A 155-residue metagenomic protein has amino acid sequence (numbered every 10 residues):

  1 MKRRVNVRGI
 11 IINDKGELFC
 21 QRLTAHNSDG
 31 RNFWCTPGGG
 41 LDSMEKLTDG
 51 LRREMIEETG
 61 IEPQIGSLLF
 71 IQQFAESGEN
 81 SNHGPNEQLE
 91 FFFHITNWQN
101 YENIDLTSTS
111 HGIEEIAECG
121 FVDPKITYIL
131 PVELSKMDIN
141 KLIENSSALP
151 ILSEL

Functional and structural regions predicted by a protein language model:
M1, G30-F33, N82-L89, H111-I116: A generic structural micro-feature
M1-C35, S67, N97: N-terminal strand-loop-strand
I11, H94-T96, G120-D123: Short, well-ordered beta-strand micro-motif
S28, Q72-G78: Short, solvent-exposed loop/turn segments at secondary-structure junctions
T36-L69, F93: The catalytic Nudix box helix
R52, I71-F74, Q88: Internal catalytic or translocation cores that form aromatic/hydrophobic pockets or channels for amphipathic metabolites
E76-D105: Active-site-adjacent beta-strand/loop module that shapes the phosphate/pyrophosphate-binding cleft
E102, T107-L155: Nudix hydrolase/Nudix homology domain
